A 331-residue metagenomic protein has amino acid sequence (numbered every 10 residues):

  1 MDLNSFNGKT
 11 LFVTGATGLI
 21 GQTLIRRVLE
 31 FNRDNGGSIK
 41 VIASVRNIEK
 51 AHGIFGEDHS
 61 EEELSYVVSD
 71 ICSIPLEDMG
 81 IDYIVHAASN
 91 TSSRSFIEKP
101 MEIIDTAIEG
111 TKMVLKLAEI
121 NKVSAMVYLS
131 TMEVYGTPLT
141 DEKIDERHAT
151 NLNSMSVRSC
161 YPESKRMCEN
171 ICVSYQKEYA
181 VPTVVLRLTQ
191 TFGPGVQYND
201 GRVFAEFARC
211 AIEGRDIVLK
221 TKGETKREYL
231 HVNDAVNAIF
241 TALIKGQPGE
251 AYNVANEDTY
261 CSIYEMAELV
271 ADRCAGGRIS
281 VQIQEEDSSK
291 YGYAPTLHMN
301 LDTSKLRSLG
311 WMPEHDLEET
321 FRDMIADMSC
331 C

Functional and structural regions predicted by a protein language model:
K9-E30: N-terminal Rossmann NAD(P)H-binding glycine-rich loop of SDR-like oxidoreductase domains
T14, S44, I84-A87, M126-M132 (+1 more regions): SDR active-site strand-loop-helix element
R33-K50: Conserved glycine-rich Rossmann-like NAD(P)H-binding loop of the short-chain dehydrogenase/reductase
S65, A211, R215, L219-C331: C-terminal substrate-binding subdomain of Rossmann-fold SDR/epimerase-dehydratase oxidoreductases
V68-T106: NAD(P)H-binding glycine-rich loop region in Rossmannoid oxidoreductase-like domains and their noncatalytic homologs
H86, K112-R158: Conserved Rossmann-fold NAD(P)-dependent oxidoreductase catalytic core, especially the SDR/UDP-sugar
P138-R147, N170-R227, V232-L243, E268-R273: NAD(P)-dependent short-chain dehydrogenase/reductase
S164: Active-site helix of classical SDR
